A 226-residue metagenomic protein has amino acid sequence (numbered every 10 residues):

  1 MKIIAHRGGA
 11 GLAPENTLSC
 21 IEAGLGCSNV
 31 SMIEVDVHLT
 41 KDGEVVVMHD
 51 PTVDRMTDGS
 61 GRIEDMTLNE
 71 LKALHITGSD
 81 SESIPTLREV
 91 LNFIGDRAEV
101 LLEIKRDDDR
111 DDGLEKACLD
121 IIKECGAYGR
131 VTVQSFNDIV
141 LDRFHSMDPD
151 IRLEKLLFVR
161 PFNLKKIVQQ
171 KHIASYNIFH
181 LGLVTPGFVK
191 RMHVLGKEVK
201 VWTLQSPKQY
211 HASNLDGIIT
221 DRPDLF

Functional and structural regions predicted by a protein language model:
M1-F226: Phosphate-group recognition and catalysis centered on beta-loop-alpha active-site segments
